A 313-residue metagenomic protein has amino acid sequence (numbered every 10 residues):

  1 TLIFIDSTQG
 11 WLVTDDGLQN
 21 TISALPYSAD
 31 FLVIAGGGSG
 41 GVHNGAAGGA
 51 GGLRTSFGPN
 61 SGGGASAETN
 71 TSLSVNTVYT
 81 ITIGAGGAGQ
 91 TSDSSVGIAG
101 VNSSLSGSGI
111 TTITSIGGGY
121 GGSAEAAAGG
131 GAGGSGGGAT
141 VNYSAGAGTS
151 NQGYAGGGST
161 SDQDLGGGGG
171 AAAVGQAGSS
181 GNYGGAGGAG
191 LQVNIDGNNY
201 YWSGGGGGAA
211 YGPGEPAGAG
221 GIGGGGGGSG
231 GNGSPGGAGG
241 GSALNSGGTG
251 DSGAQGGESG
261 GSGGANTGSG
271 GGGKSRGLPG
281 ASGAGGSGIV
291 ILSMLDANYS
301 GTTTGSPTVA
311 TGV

Functional and structural regions predicted by a protein language model:
L2-L18, A210-G218, S300-G301: Short, surface-exposed terminal/edge motifs of secreted or surface/virion proteins that either
L25-V313: Low-complexity, glycine/proline-biased repetitive segments and flexible coils/loops
